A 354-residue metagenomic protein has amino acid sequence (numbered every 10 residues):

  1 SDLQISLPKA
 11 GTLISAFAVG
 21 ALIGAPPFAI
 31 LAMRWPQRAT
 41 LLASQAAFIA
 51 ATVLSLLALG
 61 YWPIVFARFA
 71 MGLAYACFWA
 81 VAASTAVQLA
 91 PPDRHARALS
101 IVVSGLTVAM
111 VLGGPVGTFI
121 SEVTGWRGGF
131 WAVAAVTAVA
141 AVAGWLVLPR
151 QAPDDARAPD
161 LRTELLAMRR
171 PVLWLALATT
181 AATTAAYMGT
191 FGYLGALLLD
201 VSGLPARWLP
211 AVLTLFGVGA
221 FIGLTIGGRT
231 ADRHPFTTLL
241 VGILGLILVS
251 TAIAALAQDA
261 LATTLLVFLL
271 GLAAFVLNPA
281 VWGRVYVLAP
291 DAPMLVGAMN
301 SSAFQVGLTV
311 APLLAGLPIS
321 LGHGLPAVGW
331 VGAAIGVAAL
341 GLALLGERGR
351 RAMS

Functional and structural regions predicted by a protein language model:
Q4, P36, L57-P63, G203 (+1 more regions): Helix-breaking motifs and short loop linkers at transmembrane-helix boundaries and internal kinks in secondary membrane
I23-W62: Conserved MFS/SLC helix-loop-helix module at the cytosolic interface between two early adjacent transmembrane helices
G24-P36, G223-P235, I319-S320: Helix-to-loop junctions at the C-terminal end of transmembrane segments in multipass secondary transporters
A39-V53, T237-A252, A333: Structural signature of the two symmetry-related core transmembrane helices
A51, W62-A70, L261-L269: Paired small-residue
A67-L106: Cytoplasmic helix-loop-helix junction between adjacent transmembrane helices in 12-TM secondary transporters
A134-D154, L342-G346: C-terminal membrane-cytosol helix-exit motif in multi-pass small-molecule transporters
T237-V281: C-terminal transmembrane helical hairpin of 12-TM major facilitator-type secondary transporters
